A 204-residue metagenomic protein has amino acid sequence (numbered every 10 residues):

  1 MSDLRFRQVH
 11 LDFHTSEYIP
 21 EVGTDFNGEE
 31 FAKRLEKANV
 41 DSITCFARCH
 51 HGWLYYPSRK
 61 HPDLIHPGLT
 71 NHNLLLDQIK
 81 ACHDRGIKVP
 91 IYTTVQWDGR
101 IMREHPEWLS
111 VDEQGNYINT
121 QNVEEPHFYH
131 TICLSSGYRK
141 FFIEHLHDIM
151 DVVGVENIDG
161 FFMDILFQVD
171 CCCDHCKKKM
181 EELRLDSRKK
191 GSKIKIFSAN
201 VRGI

Functional and structural regions predicted by a protein language model:
L4-Q8, A38-A47, N73-N122, F162: Glycine-rich, aromatic-flanked loop segments that form ligand/cofactor-binding clefts across common enzyme folds
H10-F26, Y56-N73, E124-E144, K190-I204: The substrate-binding groove and active-site-proximal loops of carbohydrate-active enzymes, especially glycoside
D12-S16, R48-H50, T94-Q96, L166-Q168: Active-site beta-loop-alpha junctions enriched in small/polar residues
F26-G52, V155-E156: Catalytic domains of carbohydrate-active enzymes, especially glycoside hydrolases
E30-K33, N73-K80, D84, E144 (+1 more regions): Alpha-helical scaffolding segments of alpha/beta enzyme cores, especially the outer helices of TIM-barrel or partial
H50-Y56, H105, V155, F162-A199: Active-site-proximal loop/short-helix segments that contain or immediately flank catalytic acid/base residue(s)
G52-K80, R85-I87, C172, K178-E181 (+1 more regions): Short acidic, glycine/proline-enriched helix-loop-strand junctions
I91, V95-V155, C173, I194 (+1 more regions): Active-site-adjacent "subsite" loops/lids of carbohydrate-active enzymes
